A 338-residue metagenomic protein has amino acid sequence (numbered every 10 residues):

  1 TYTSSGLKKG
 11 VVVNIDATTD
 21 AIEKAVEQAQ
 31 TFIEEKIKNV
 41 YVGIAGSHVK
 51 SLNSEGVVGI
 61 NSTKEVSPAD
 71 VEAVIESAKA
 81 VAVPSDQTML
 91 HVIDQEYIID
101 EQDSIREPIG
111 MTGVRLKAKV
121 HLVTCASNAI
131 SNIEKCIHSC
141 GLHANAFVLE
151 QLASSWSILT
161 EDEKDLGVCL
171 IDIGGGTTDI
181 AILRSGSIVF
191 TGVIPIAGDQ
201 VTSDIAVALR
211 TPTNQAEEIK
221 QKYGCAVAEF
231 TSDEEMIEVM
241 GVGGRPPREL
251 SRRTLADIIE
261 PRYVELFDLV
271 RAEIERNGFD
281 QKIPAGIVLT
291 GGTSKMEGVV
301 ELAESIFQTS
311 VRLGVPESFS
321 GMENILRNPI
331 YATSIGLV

Functional and structural regions predicted by a protein language model:
T1-L170, S187, G198, L209-I258 (+6 more regions): Nucleotide/phosphate-binding catalytic cleft detector across ATP-hydrolyzing and phosphate-transferring enzymes
L166-A208: Glycine-rich phosphate-binding loop of actin/hexokinase-like ATP-binding domains
I173-T177, A181, A303-P316: Acidic-glycine-rich active-site phosphate/pyrophosphate-binding loop
I182-R184, G192-V193, G241, G291-T293 (+1 more regions): Active-site proximal loops enriched in glycine and acidic residues that flank catalytic Cys/His/Asp and coordinate
I194-L209, V299-V300, F307-V315: Gly/Ser/Thr-rich active-site loops/lids in small-molecule metabolic enzymes that frequently grip phosphoryl groups
R262-R271: A general structural motif
V270, L289, L337: Hydrophobic, well-ordered secondary-structure elements that form the walls of internal hydrophobic environments
